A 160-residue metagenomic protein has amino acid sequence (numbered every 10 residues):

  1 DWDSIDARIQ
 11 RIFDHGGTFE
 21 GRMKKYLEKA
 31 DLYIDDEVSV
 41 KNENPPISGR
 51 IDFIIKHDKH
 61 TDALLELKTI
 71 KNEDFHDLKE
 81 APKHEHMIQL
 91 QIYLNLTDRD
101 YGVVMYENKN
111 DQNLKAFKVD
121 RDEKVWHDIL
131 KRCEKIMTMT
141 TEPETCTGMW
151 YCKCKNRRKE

Functional and structural regions predicted by a protein language model:
D1-L64, I70-D77, H84: Metal-dependent nuclease catalytic cores that hydrolyze phosphodiester bonds in DNA/RNA, characterized by
I5-I12, I34, V38-V40, I88 (+5 more regions): Extended aliphatic helical segments
T18, R22, I88-I92, L96: Short amphipathic alpha-helical face segments that pack within enzyme cores and frequently flank/anchor catalytic
K68-T69, N108: Short, small-residue-rich loop/turn micro-motifs
D77-K83, I92, L96-E160: Metal-dependent nuclease catalytic regions and adjoining charged, substrate-binding loops involved in nucleic-acid end
